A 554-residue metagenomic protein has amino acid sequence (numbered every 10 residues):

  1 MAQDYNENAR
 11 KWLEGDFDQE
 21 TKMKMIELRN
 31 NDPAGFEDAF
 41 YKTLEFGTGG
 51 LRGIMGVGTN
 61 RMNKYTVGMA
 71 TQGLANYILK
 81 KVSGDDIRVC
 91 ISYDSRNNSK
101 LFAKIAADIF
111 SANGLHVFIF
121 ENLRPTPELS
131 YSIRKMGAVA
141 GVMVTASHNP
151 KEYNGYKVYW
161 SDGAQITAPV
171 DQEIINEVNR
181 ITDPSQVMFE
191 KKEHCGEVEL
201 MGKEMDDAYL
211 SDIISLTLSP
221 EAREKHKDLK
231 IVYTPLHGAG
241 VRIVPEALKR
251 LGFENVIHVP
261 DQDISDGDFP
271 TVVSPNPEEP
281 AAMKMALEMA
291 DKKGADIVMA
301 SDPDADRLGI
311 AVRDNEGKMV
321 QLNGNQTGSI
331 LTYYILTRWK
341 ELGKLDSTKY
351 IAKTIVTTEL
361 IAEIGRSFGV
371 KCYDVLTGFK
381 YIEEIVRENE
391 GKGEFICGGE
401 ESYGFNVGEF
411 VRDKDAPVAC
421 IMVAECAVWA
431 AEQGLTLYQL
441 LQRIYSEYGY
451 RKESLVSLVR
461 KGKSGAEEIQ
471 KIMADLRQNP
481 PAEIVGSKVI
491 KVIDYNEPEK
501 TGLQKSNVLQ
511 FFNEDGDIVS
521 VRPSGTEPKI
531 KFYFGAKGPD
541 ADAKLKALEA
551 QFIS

Functional and structural regions predicted by a protein language model:
D4-A106, E199-D228, A239: An N-terminal, well-structured beta->alpha segment
W12, D16, G35-F40, L44 (+2 more regions): Gly/Ser/Thr-enriched, mixed-charge loops and adjacent short helices that form phosphate/oxyanion-binding elements
F40-N60, A146-S147, I231, P235-A247 (+4 more regions): Conserved phosphate/anionic-ligand binding catalytic regions in large, soluble enzymes, centered on
E45-R61, G84-C90, D108-A112, S185-E204 (+2 more regions): Gly-rich Lys/Arg/Thr-decorated short loops/hinges at beta-loop-alpha junctions or inter-strand turns that position
C90-Y153, K249, E254-G309: N-terminal small/polar loop signature for handling phosphorylated ligands or for N-terminal nucleophile
S161-A164, N176, T182, E288-K353 (+1 more regions): Replace "Mg2+/Mn2+-dependent" with "divalent metal-dependent
D291, A295-I297, K318, R338-R522 (+3 more regions): Phosphate-binding and adjacent anionic-ligand microenvironments
